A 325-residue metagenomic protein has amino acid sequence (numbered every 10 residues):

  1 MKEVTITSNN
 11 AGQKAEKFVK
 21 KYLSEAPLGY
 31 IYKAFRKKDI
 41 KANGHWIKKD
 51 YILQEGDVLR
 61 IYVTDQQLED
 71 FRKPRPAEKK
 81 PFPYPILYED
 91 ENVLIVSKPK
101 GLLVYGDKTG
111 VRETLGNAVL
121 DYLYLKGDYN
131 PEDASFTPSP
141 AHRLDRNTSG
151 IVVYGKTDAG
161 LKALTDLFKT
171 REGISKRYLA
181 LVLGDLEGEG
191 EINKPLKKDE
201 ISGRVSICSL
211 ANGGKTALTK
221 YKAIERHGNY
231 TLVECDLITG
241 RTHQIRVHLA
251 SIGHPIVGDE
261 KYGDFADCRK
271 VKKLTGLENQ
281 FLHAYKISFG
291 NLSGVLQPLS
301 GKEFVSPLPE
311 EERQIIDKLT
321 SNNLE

Functional and structural regions predicted by a protein language model:
M1-E191, P195-E200, P307-L319: RNA pseudouridine synthases
M1-K33, D65, K80-Y84, N212-L218 (+3 more regions): Pseudouridine synthases involved in rRNA/tRNA modification
G44-W46, G228-N229, V233-D236: Short histidine-centered loop motifs in beta-beta connectors
Y124, E187-G188, I201, R226-N229 (+3 more regions): Short, conserved beta-turn/loop elements at beta-strand boundaries and strand-helix junctions
R143-R146, G213, E225-H227: A short beta-turn/loop motif at secondary-structure boundaries
G203-N212: Short aromatic-glycine motifs in intrinsically disordered, low-complexity regions
Y221: Long C-terminal interaction/binding lobes of large macromolecular proteins
